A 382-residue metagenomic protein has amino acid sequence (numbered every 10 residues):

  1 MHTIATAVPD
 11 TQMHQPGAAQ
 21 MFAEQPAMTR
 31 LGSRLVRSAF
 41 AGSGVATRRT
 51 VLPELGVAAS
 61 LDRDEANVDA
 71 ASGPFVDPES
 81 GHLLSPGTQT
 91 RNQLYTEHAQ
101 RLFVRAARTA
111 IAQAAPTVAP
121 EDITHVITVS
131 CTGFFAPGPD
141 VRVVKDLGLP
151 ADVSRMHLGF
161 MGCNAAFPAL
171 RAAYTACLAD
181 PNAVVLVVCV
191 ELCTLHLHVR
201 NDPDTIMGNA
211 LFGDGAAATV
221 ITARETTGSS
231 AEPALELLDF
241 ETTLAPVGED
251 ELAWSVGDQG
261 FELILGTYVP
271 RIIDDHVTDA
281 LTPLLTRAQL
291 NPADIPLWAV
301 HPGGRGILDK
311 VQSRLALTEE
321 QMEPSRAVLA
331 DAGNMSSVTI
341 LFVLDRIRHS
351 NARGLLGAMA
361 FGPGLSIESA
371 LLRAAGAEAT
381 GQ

Functional and structural regions predicted by a protein language model:
M1-L94, C193, V199-D275, D279-P283 (+4 more regions): Condensing-enzyme catalytic core mediating Claisen C-C bond formation in acyl metabolism
H2-A5, V129, G159, V184-E191 (+2 more regions): Short beta-strand segments
Q20, F135-V141, V187-M207, D239-G257 (+2 more regions): Active-site-adjacent elements of ketosynthase-type condensing enzymes
A41-V45, H98-A114, A172, A216 (+2 more regions): Short, well-ordered amphipathic alpha-helical segments that serve as non-catalytic structural scaffolds within diverse
P78-P120, T124-I127, G133: Hydrophobic alpha-helical hairpins/lids featuring a short glycine-rich hinge
P86-G87, E121-H125, K145-G159, V199-D204 (+1 more regions): Glycine/charged-rich beta-loop-alpha catalytic/anionic-binding loops adjacent to active sites
A106-I123, G228-S230, D279-P296, I347-N351: Phosphate/pyrophosphate-binding loops at sites that engage ATP/ADP/AMP, CoA/4′-phosphopantetheine, polyphosphate
I111, C131-G133, P150-D152, H157-L178 (+4 more regions): Claisen-condensing/thiolase-fold acyl-transfer catalytic domains that form or cleave C-C bonds in fatty acid
